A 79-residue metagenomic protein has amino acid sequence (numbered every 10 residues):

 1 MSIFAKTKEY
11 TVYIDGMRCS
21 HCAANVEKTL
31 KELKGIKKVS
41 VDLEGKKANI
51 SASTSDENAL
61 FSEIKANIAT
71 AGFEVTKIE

Functional and structural regions predicted by a protein language model:
M1-E79: Flexible metal-binding regulatory segments at protein termini and peripheral loops
